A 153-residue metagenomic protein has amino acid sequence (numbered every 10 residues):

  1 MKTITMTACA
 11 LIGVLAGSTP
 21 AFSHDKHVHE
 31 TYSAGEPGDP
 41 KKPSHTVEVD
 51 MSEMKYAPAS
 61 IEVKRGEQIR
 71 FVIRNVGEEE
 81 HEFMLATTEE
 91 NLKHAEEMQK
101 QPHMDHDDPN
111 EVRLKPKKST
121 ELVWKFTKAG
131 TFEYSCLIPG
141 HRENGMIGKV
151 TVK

Functional and structural regions predicted by a protein language model:
M1-A8: Bacterial N-terminal signal peptides that target proteins for export
H24-H29, K55, D108-K153: Extracellular/periplasmic metallocenter environments
P37-Q68: N-terminal edge beta-strand
I73-N75: Asparagine-centered strand-capping/turn motif at beta-strand->loop junctions
E82-A86: Beta-strand signatures of extracellular beta-sandwich domains
E89-K100: Short aromatic-acidic-glycine turn motif
